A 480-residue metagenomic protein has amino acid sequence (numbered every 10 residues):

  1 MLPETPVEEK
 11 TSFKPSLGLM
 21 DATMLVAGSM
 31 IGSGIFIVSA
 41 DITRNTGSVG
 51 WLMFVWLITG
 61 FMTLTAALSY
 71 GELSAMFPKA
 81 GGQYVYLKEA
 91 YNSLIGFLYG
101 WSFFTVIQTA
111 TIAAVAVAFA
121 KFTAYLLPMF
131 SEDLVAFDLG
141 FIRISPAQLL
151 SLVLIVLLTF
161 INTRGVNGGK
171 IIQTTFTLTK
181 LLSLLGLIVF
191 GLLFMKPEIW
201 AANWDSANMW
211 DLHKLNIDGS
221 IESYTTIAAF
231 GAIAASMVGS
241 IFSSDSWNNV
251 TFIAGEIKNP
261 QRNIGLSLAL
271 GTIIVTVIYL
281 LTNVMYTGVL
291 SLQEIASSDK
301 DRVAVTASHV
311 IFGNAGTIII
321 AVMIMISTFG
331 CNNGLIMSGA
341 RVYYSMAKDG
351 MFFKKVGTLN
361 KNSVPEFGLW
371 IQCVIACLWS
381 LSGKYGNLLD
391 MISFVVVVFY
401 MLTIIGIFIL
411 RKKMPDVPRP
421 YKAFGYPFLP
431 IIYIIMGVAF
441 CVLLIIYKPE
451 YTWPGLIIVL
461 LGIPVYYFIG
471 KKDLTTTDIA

Functional and structural regions predicted by a protein language model:
M1, K88, A116-P146, S183-G186 (+5 more regions): Helix-loop-helix connectors at the membrane interface of multi-pass transporters/channels
M1-A40, R44-V49, T63-L68, F77-A80 (+4 more regions): Membrane-interface "cap" regions at the ends of multi-pass membrane proteins
D41-R44, F54-W56, T63-I155, T159-T163 (+2 more regions): Hydrophobic transmembrane alpha-helices that form the core helical bundles of multi-pass secondary transporters
F61-T65, K180-M195, R262-Q293: Selective recognition of specific alpha-helical transmembrane segments in multi-pass small-molecule
V85-Y86, A124-L134, A207-A228, A232 (+3 more regions): TM-loop-TM module centered on a large, flexible mid-protein loop between adjacent transmembrane helices in multi-pass
A120-P128, T179-D218, V284-L290, Y400-V417 (+2 more regions): Hydrophobic alpha-helical segments and their helix-loop junctions in multi-pass secondary transporters
R143-P146, K355-P365, Y400-Y451, D473-A480: C-terminal membrane-solvent junction of multi-pass transporters and transport-like membrane proteins
P146-W204, D245, L268-T272, I392-L402 (+2 more regions): Membrane-interface loop-to-helix entry segments
